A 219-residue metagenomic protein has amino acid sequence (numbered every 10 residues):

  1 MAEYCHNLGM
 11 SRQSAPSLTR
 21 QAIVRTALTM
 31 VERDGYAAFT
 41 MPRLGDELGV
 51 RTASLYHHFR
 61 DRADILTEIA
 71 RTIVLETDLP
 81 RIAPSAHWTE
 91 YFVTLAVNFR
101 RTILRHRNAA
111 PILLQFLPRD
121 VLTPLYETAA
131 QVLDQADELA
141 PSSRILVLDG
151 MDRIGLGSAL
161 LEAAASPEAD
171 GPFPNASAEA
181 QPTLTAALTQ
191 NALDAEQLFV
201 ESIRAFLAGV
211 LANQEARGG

Functional and structural regions predicted by a protein language model:
M1-V50, R60-T67, Q197: Basic, helix-initiating cap at the start of DNA-binding domains
A2-L8, Q135, A164-G219: C-terminal peripheral helix-coil segments that are non-catalytic and often amphipathic
T19, Y91, V121, L125 (+1 more regions): Soluble or luminal CAZymes and related metallo-dependent hydrolases
T72-E76: Short, basic, alpha-helical segments at the C-terminal edge of helix-turn-helix-like DNA-binding modules
L79-L122, T128, M151: Hydrophobic alpha-helical connector segments
T94-L95, L114-G150, L156, L160 (+2 more regions): Amphipathic alpha-helical packing segments from all-alpha helical-bundle domains
T102-R105, A109, V132, R153-L161 (+1 more regions): Amphipathic alpha-helical interaction surfaces
